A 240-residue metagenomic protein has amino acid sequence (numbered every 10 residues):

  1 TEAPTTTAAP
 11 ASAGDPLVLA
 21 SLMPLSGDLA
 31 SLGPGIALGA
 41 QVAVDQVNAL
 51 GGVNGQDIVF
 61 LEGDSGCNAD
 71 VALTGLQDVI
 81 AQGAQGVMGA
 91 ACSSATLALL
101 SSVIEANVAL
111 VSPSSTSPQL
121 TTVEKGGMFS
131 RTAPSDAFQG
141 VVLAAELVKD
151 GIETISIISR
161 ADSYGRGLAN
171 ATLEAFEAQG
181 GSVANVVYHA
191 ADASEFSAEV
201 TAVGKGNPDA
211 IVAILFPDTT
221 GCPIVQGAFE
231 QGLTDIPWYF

Functional and structural regions predicted by a protein language model:
T1-V18, A49: Short, low-complexity disordered leader/linker segments with a strong preference for bacterial N-terminal type II
T7, S31-L38, L50-L120, H189-F196 (+1 more regions): Beta-alpha junction/loop-to-helix N-cap segments that form part of ligand/metal-binding clefts
A11-A13, L17-Q41, G63-D70, A91 (+1 more regions): Extracytoplasmic "Venus flytrap"
A13-V18, Q56, G83, M128: Envelope-exposed proteins and targeting segments
P16-V18, V59, E153-S156, D209-A210: Residues that mark the start of a beta-strand
D70, A84-V187, P237-F240: Extracytoplasmic ligand/sensor domains, especially the bilobed periplasmic-binding protein
V103, A169-F240: Extracellular/periplasmic bilobed ligand-binding domains
